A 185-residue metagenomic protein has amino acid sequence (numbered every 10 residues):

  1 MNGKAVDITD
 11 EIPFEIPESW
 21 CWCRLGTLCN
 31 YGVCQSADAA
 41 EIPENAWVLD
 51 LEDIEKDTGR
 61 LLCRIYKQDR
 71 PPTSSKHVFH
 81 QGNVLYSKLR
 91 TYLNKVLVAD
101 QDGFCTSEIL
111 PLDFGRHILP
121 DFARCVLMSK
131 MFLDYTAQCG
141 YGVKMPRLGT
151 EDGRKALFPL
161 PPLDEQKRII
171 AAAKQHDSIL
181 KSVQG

Functional and structural regions predicted by a protein language model:
M1-G3: Extended, domain-scale alpha-helical bundle/helix-rich regions
A5-S36, P159, L163-G185: Non-catalytic DNA-recognition/assembly elements of restriction-modification systems
D7-I12, C21-R60, P72-S75, Y92-L93: Low-complexity, Lys/Gly-biased intrinsically disordered segments
I16, L51, V98-A99, F114 (+1 more regions): Hydrophobic residues in beta-strands and at strand termini
K67-Q68: Short loop/turn motifs at secondary-structure junctions and domain boundaries
S74-H77, Q81-M128, F132, A137 (+2 more regions): A short beta-sheet element
